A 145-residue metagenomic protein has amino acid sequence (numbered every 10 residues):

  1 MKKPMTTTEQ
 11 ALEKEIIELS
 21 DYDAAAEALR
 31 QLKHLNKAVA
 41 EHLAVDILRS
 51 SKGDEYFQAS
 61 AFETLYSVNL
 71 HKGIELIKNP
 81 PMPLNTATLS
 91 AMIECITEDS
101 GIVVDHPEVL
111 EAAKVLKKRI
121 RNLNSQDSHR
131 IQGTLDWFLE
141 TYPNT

Functional and structural regions predicted by a protein language model:
M1-K3, K14-I17, Y22-K37, D46 (+4 more regions): Structural detector for internal amphipathic alpha-helices that build alpha-solenoid repeat scaffolds
A11-E15, L43-D46, G73-K78, V109 (+1 more regions): Buried hydrophobic core positions in alpha-solenoid tandem helical repeats
A26, S51, L110-K114, S125: Helix-centric, low-specificity signal for extended rod-like, repetitive segments
